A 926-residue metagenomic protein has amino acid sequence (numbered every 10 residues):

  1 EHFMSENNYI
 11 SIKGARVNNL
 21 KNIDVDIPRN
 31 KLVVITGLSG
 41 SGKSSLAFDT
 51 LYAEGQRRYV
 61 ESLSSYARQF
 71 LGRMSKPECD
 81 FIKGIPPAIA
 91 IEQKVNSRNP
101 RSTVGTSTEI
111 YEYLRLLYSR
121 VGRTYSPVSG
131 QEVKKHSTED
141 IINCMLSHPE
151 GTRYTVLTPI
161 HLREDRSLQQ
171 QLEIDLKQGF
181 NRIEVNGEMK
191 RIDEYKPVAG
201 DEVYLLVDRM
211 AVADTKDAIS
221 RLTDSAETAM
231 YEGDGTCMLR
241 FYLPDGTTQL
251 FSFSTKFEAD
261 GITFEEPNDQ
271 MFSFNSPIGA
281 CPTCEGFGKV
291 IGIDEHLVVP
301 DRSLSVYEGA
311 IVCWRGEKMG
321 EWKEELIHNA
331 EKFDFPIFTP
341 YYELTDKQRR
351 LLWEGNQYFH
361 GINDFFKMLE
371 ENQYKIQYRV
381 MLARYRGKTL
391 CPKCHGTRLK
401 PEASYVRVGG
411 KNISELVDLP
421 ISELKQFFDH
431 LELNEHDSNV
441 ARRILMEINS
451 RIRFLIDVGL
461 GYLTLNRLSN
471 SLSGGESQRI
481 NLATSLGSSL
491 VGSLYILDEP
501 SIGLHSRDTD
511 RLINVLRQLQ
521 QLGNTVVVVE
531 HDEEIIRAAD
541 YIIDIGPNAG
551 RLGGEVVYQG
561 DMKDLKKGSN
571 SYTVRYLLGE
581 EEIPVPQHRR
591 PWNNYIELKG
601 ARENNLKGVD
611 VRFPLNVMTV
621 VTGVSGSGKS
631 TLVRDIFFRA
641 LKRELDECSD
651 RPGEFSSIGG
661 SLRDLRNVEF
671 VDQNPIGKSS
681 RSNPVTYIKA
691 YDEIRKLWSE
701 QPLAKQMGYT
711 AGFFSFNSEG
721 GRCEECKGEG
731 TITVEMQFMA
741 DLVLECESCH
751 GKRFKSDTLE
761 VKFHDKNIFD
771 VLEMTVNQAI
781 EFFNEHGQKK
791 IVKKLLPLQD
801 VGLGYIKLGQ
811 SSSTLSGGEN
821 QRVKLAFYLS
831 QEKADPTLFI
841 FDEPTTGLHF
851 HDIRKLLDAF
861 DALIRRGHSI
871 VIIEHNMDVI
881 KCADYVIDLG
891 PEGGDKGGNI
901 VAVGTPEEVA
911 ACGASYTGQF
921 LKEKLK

Functional and structural regions predicted by a protein language model:
H2-K926: Conserved phosphate-binding elements of NTP-dependent enzyme cores
